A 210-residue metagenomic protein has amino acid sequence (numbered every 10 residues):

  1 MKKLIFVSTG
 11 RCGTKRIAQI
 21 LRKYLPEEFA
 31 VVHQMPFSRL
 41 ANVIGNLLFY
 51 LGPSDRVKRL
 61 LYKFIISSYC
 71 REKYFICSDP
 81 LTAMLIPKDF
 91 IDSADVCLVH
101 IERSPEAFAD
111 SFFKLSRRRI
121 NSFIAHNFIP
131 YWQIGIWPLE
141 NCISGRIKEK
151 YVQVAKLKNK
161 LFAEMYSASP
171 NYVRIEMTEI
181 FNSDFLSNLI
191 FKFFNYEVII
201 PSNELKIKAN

Functional and structural regions predicted by a protein language model:
M1, R71-K73, S93-V96: A general structural motif
M1-F64, Y69: PAPS-dependent sulfotransferase catalytic core
F6-S8, A30-H33, F75-S78, C97-E102 (+1 more regions): A structural signal for short, well-ordered beta-strand segments and their strand-loop junctions that often border
S38-R39, F108, K208: Generic structural signal for helix capping and beta-alpha/helix-loop junctions
D55-K58, S78-D79, A155-K156: A conditional alpha-helix N-cap/helix-loop micro-motif detector
F64-K88: Glycine-rich phosphate-binding loop used to anchor ATP phosphates in small-molecule kinases, encompassing both
L81-I199: PAPS-dependent sulfotransferase catalytic domain
V198-N210: C-terminal accessory extensions appended to soluble enzyme cores
